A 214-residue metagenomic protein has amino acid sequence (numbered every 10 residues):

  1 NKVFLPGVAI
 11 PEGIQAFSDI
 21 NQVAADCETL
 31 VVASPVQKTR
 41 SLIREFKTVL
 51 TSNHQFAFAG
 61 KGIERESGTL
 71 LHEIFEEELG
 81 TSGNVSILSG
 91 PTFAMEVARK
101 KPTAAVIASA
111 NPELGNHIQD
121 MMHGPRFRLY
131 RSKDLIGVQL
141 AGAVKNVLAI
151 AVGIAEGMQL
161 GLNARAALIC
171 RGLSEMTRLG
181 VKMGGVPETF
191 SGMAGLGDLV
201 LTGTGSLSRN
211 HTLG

Functional and structural regions predicted by a protein language model:
N1-A9: Glycine-rich phosphate-binding loop and adjoining beta1-alpha1-beta2 segment of Rossmann-like nucleotide-binding folds
I10, F17-A25, T29-K100, I118: Rossmann-like NAD(P)(H) cofactor-binding subdomain of soluble oxidoreductases
G13-Q15, F127: Short, conserved active-site loop motifs that form the nucleotide-linked donor/cofactor pocket
K38, V49, I74, E78-N84 (+1 more regions): Internal alpha-helical scaffold of NAD(P)-dependent oxidoreductase catalytic cores
F190-G195: Beta-strand segments within the central parallel beta-sheet cores of soluble alpha/beta enzyme folds
G205-G214: Divalent-cation-assisted or electrostatically stabilized phosphate/pyrophosphate-binding catalytic cores
